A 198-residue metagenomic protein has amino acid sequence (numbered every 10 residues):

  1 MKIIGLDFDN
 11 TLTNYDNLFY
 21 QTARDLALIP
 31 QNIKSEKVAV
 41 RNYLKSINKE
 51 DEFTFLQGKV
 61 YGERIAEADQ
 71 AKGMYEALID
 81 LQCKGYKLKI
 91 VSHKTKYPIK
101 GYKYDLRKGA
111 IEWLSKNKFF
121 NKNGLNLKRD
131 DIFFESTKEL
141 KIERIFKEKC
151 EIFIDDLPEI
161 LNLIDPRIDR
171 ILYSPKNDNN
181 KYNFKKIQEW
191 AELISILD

Functional and structural regions predicted by a protein language model:
M1-E52: Active-site neighborhood of HAD-like aspartate-dependent phosphohydrolases
D7-D9, T137, D155-D156: Acidic di-acidic motifs
T13-Y15, Y97-G101, K141-E143, L161-L163 (+1 more regions): Short catalytic/ligand-binding loop motif for oxyanion handling, primarily in non-cytosolic enzymes, centered on
I29-P30, V38-I79, Y86: Metal-dependent phosphoesterase signature
I65, M74-I111: Substrate-recognition element of Asp-dependent hydrolases with the DxDx(T/V) motif
K87-K89, D131, I152, D169-I171: A structural signal for isolated positions on well-ordered beta-strands in alpha/beta enzyme cores
K96-C150: Substrate-recognition "cap/lid" segment bordering the active-site pocket of phosphatases
F146-K147, L157-D198: Asp-based, Mg2+/Mn2+-dependent phosphohydrolase catalytic module
